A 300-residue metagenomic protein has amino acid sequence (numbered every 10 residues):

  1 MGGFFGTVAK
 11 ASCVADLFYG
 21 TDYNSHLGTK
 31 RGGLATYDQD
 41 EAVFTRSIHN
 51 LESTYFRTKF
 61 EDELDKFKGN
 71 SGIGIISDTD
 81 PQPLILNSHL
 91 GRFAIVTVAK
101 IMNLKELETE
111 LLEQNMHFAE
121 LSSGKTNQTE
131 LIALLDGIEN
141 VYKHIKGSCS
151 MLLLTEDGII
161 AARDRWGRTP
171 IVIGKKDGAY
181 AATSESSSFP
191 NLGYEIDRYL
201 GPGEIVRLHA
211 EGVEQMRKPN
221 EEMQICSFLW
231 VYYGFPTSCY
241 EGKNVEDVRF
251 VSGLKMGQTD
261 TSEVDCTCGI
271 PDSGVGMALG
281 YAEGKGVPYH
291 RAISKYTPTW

Functional and structural regions predicted by a protein language model:
M1-P202, R207-C266, I270: Conserved short alpha-helical segments that host acidic/polar catalytic motifs at enzyme active sites
E110, A282-E283: Short, glycine/charged-enriched secondary-structure capping and boundary segments
C266-T267, V275, V287: C-terminal catalytic domains of large/alpha subunits in multi-subunit enzymes
G274, G280-A282: Active-site diphosphate/adenylate-binding microenvironment
E283-W300: Short, glycine/charge-rich flexible loops or terminal/linker lids adjacent to PRPP-binding catalytic cores
